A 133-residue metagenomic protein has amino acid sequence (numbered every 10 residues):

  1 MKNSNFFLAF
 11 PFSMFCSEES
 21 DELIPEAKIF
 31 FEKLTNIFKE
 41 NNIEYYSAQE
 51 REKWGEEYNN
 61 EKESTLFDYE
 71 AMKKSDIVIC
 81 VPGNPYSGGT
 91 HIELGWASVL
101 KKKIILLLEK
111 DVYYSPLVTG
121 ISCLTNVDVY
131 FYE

Functional and structural regions predicted by a protein language model:
M1-E133: Conserved catalytic or regulatory cores that recognize and/or transform ribose-phosphate-containing ligands
